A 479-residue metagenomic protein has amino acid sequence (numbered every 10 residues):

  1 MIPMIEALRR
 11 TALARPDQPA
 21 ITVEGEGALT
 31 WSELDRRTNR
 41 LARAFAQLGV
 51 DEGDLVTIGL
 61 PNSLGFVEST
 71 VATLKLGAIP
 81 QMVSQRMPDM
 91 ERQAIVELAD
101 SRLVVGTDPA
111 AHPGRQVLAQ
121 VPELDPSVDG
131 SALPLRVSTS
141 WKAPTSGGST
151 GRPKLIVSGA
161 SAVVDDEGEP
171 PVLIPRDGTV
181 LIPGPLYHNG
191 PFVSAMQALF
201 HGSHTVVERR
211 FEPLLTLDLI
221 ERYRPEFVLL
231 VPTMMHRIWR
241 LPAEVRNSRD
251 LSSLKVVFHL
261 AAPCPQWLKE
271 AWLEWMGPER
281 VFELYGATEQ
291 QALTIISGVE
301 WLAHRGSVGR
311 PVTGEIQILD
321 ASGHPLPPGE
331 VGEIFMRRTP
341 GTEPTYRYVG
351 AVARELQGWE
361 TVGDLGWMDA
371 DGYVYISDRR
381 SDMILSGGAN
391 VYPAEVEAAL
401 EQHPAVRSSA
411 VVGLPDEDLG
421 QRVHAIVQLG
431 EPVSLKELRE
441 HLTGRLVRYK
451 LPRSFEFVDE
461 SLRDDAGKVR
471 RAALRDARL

Functional and structural regions predicted by a protein language model:
A20-V50, P61-S63, V67, Q93: Conserved AMP-binding/adenylate-forming core of the ANL superfamily
T30-S32, S140-D165: Conserved AMP-binding A3 loop
R43, I220, V228, G358 (+4 more regions): AMP-binding/adenylate-forming catalytic core of the ANL superfamily
R43, Q47-L48, T57, E68-V71 (+2 more regions): Structural core segment of the AMP-binding/adenylate-forming
P144, F200, F227, A243-H304 (+2 more regions): Gly/Ser/Thr-rich phosphate-binding loop
V164-T179, Y187-F227, L241: Conserved AMP-binding/adenylation subdomain of ANL enzymes
P311, H324-Q357, A389-V391, V433: Conserved ATP/PPi-binding loop(s) of AMP-dependent carboxylate-activating enzymes
Q317-R337, W367-D371, E431-L435, R470: Conserved beta-loop-beta connector loops within the AMP-binding
